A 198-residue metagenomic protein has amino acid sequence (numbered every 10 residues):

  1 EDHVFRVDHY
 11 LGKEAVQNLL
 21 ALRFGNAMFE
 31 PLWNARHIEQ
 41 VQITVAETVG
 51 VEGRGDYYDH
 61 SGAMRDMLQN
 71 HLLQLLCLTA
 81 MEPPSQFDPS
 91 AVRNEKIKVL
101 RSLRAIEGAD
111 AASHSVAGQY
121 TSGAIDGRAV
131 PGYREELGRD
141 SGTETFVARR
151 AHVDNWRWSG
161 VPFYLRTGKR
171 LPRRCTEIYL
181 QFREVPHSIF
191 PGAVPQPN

Functional and structural regions predicted by a protein language model:
D2-N198: Secretory/organelle targeting and membrane-embedding segments
